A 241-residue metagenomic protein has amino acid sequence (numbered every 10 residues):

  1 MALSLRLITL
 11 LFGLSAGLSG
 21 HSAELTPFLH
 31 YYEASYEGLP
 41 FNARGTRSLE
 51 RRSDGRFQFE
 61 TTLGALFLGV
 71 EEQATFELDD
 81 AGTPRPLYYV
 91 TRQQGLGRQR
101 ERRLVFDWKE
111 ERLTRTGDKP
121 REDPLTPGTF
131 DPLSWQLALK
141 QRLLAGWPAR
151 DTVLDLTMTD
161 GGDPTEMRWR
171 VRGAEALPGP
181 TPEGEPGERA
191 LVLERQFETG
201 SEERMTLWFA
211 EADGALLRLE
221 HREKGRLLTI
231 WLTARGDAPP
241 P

Functional and structural regions predicted by a protein language model:
M1-L3: N-terminal secretory signal peptides that target proteins for export/translocation
R6-A16: Bacterial N-terminal signal peptides
T9, E50, L143-A145: Sequence-pattern detector for short linear motifs and compositional/periodic biases rather than a specific fold
A16-E24: Bacterial Sec-dependent signal peptides at the C-terminal "C-region" and cleavage site
A23-W108, P148-P241: Acidic, serine/threonine-rich low-complexity disordered tracts
Q99-A145: Hydrophobic, well-structured mid-protein blocks that either form specific transmembrane helices
